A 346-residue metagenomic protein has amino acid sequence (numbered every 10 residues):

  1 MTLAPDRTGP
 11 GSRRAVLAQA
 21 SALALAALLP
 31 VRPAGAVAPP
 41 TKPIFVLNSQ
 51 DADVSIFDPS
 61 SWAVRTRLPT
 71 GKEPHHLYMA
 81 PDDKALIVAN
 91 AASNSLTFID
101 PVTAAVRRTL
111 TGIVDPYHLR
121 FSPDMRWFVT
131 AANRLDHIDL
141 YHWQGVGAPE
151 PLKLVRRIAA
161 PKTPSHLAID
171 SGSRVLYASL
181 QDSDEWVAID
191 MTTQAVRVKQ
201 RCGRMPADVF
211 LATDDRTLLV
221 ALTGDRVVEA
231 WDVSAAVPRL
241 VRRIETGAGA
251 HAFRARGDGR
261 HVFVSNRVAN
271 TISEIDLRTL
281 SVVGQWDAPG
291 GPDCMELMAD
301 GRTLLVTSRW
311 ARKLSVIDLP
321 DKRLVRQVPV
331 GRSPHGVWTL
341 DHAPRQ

Functional and structural regions predicted by a protein language model:
M1-A4: N-terminal secretory signal peptides that target proteins for export/translocation
G11-S12, L17-Q346: Predominantly soluble domains enriched in secretory-pathway, periplasmic, or organellar proteins
